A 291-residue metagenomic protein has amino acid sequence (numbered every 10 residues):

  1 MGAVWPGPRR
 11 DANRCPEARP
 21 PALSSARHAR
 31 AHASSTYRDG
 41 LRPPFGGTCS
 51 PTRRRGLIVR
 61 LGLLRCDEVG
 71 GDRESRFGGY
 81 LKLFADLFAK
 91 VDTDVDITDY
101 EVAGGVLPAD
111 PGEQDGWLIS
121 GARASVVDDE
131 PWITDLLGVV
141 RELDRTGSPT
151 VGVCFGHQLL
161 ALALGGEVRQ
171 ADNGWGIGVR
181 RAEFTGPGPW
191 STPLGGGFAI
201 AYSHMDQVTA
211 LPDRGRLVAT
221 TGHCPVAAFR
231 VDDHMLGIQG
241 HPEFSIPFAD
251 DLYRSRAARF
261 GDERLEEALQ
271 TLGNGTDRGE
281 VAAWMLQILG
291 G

Functional and structural regions predicted by a protein language model:
T36, P43-G138, E142-T146, E266-G291: N-terminal beta1-alpha1 cap of cysteine-dependent amidohydrolase-like domains
S120-G188, A199: Cysteine-nucleophile active-site neighborhood
L164-P247: Pocket-forming structural segment of enzyme catalytic cores
C224-G291: C-terminal and late-domain segments of enzyme folds
